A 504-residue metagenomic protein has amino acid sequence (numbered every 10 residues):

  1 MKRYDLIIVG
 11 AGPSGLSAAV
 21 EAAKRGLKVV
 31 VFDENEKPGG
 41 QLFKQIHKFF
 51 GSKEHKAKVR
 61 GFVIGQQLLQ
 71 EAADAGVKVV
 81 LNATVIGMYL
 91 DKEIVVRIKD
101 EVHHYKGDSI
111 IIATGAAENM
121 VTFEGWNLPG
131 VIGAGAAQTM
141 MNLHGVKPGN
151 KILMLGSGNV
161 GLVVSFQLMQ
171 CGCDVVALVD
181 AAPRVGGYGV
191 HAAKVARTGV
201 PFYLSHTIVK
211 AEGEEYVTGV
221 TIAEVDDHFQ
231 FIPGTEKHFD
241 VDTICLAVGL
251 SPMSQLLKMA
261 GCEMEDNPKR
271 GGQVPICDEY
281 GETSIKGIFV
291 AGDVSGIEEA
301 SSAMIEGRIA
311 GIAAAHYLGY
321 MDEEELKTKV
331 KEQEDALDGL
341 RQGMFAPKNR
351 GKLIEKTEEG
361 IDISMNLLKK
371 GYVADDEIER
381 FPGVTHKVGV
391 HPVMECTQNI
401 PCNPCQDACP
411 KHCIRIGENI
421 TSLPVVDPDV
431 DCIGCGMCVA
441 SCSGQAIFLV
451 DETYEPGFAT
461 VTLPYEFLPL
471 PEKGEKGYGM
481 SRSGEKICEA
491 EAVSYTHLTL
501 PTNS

Functional and structural regions predicted by a protein language model:
M1-Y372: Residues forming the flavin
K2-R3, P233, V294-S295, I378-P401 (+2 more regions): Ferredoxin-like iron-sulfur electron-transfer modules
A315, S481-G484: Short, surface-exposed secondary-structure boundary micro-motifs
N403-I420, M437-T453, R482: Iron-sulfur cluster-binding cysteine motifs and their immediate structural context in ferredoxin-like electron-transfer
L470-E472: Short, well-ordered loop/turn sites that connect or cap secondary structure elements
K486-Y495: Short beta-strand-centered aromatic/proline hotspots
T496-T502: Conserved small/polar residues in nucleotide/adenosyl-binding loops
